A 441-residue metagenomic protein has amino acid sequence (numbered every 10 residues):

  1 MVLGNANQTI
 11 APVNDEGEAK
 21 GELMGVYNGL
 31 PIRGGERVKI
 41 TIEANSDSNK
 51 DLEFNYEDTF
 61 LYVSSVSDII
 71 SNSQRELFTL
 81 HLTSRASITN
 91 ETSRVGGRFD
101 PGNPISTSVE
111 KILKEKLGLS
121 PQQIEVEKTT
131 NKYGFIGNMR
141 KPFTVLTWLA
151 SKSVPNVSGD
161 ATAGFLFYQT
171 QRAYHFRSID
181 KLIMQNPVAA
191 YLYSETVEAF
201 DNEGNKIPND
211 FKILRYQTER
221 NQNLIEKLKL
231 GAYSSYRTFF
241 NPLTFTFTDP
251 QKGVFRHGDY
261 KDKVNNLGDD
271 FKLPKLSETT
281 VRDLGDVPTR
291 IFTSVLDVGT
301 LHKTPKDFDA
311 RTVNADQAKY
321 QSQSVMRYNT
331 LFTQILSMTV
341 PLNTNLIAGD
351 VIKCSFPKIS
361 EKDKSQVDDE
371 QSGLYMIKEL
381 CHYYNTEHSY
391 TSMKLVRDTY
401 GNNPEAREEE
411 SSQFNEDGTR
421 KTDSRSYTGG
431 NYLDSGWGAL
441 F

Functional and structural regions predicted by a protein language model:
M1-E18, V26-G29, V197-F441: An acidic/polar, Gly/Ser/Thr-rich interaction patch typically located in mid-to-C-terminal regions of proteins
M1-T89: Assembly/oligomerization scaffold segments
E36, E57-T59, E76-F78, A163 (+5 more regions): Envelope-exposed proteins and targeting segments
L77, S84-A86, E125-S235, F239 (+1 more regions): Short beta-strand-centered interaction patches in the first periplasmic/extracellular domains of large envelope
N90-S93, V109-G137: N-terminal export/assembly leaders
I105, N138-P142, S158-D160, F167-Q169 (+3 more regions): Active-site-proximal structural scaffolding
S106-E110, L146: Extracytoplasmic/secreted envelope proteins and their assembly/folding machinery, especially bacterial periplasmic
